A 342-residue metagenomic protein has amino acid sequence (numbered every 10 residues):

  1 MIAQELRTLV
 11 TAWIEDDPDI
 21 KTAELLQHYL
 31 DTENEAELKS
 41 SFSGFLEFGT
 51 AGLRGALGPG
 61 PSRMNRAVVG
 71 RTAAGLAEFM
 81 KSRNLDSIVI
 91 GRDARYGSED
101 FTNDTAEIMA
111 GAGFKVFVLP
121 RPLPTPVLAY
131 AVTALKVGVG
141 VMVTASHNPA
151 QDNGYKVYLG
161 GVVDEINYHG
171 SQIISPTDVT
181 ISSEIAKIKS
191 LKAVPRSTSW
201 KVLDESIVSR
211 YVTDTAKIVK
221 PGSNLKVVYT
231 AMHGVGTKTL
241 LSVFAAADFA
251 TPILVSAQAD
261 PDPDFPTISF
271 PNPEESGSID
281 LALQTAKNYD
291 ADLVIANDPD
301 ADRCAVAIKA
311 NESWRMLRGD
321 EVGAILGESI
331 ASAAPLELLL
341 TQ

Functional and structural regions predicted by a protein language model:
E5-T105, G111-A112, V202-L225, V235: An N-terminal, well-structured beta->alpha segment
W13-D17, K21, E37-S41, L46 (+2 more regions): Gly/Ser/Thr-enriched, mixed-charge loops and adjacent short helices that form phosphate/oxyanion-binding elements
K21, L25, Y29, Y130-V139 (+2 more regions): N-terminal glycine-rich phosphate/adenylate-binding segment common to multiple enzyme folds
M64-A73, P120, P124, D204-V212 (+2 more regions): Phosphate/oxyanion-binding active-site loops and adjacent basic polyanion-contact surfaces
G70-A77, A106, A110, A129 (+5 more regions): Predominant activation on well-ordered alpha-helical scaffold segments within soluble catalytic domains
V89-D152, D248-V306: N-terminal small/polar loop signature for handling phosphorylated ligands or for N-terminal nucleophile
P120, S183-I207, A310-Q342: Proline/glycine-rich low-complexity loops and linkers
V141, N153-S182, C304-S332: Glycine-rich phosphate-binding loop of actin/hexokinase-like ATP-binding domains
